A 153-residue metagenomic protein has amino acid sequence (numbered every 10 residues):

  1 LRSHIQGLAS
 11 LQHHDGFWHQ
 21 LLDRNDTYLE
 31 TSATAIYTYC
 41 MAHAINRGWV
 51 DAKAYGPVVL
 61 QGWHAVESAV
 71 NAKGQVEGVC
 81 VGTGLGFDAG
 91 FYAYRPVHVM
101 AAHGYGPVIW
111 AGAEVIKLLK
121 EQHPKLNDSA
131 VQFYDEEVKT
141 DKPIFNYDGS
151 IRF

Functional and structural regions predicted by a protein language model:
L1-L21: Oxyanion-binding "anion nests"
G16-R24, D88-R95: Acidic/His metal-coordination segments adjacent to aromatic residues that form catalytic metal sites in metalloenzymes
L29, A33-F153: CBM-like carbohydrate-recognition segments
